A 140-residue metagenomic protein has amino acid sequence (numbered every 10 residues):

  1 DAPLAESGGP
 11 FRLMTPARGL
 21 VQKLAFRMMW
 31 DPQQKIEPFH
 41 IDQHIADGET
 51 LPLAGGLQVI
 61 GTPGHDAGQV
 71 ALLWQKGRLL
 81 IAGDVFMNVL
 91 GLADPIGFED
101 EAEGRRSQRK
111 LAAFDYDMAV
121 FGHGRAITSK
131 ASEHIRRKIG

Functional and structural regions predicted by a protein language model:
D1-P3, A17-L20, E49, P63 (+1 more regions): Short, flexible active-site-adjacent loop segments at beta-strand->alpha-helix junctions, enriched in small/polar
D1-Q43: Active-site HxH/HxHxD metal-binding segment of metal-dependent hydrolases
F11, M28, L111, K138-G140: Alpha-helix boundary/capping residues
Q33-I36, H40, T50-P52, G56-K138: Metallo-beta-lactamase
I45-D47: A short, compositionally biased
